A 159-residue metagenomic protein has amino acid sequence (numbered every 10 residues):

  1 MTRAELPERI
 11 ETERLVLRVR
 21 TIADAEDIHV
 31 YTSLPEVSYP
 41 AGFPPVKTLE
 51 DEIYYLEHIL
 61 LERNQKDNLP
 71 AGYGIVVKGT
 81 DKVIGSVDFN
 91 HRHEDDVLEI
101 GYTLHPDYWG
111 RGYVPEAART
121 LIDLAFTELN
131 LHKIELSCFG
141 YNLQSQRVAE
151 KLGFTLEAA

Functional and structural regions predicted by a protein language model:
M1-S38, G72-A159: Acyl-donor (CoA/ACP) binding surface of acyl/acetyltransferases
T32, A41, R63-Q65: Hydrophobic residues in alpha-helical segments
E36-H58: Conserved GNAT-fold acetyl-CoA-binding loop/helix
V37, V46, Q65-N68, I134: Secondary-structure boundary/capping residues
P45-T48, N64, H93, C138: Alpha-helix initiation/capping motif
H58-I59, S86: Short structured motifs
I59-G74: A short helix-loop-beta-strand connector motif used in the catalytic cores of GNAT acetyltransferases and, in some
